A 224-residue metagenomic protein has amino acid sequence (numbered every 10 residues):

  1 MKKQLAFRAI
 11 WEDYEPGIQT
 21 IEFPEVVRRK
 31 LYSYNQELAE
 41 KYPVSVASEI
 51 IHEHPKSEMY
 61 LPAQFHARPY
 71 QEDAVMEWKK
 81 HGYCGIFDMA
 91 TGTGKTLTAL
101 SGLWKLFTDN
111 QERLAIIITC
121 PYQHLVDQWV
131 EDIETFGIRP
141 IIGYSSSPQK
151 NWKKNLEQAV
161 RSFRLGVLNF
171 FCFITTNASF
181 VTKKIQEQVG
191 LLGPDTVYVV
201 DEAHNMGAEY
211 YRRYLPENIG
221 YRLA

Functional and structural regions predicted by a protein language model:
M1-I50: Signature of lipid phosphatidyltransferase scaffolds
I51-G220: SF2 helicase/translocase NTPase motor core, specifically the RecA-like lobe 1 inter-motif segment between Walker
R222-A224: Active-site proximal beta-strand in glycosyltransferases
